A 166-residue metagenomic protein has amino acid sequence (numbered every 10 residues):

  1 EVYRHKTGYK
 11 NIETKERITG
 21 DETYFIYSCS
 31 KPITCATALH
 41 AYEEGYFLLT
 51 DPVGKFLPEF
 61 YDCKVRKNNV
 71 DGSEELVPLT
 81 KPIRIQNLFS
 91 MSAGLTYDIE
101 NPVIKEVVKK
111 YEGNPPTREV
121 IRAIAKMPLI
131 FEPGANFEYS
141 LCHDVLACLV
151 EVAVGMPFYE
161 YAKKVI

Functional and structural regions predicted by a protein language model:
V2-G8: Amphipathic coiled-coil signal-relay and dimerization helices
N11-E138: Active-site-proximal loop and beta-strand segments within enzyme catalytic domains
C35-A36, D144, E160: A generic alpha-helix surface/boundary motif
L39-E44, D144-V152: Short glycine/serine- and small hydrophobic-enriched flexible loop segments
L49, F158-Y159: Alpha-helix N-cap/start motif
I85, Y159, K163-K164: Short, well-ordered surface patches within globular domains
V150-E151, K164-I166: Basic phosphate/pyrophosphate-binding loop/patch that engages nucleotide-derived ligands
